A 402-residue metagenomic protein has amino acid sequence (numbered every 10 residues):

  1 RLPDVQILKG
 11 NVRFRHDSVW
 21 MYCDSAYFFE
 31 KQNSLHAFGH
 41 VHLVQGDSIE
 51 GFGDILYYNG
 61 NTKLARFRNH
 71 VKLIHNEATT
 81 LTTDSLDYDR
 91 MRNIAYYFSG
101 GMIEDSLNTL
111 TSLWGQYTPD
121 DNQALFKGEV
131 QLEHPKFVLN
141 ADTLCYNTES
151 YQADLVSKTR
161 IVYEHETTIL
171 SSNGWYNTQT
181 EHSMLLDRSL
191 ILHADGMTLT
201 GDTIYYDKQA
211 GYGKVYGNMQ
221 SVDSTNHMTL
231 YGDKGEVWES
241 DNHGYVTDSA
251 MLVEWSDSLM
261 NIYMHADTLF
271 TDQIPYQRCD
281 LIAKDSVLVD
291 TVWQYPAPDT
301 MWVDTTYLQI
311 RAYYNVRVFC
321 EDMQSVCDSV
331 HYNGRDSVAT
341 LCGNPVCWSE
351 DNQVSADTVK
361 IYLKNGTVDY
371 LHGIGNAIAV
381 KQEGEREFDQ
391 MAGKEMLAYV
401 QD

Functional and structural regions predicted by a protein language model:
R1-D402: N-terminal amphipathic/hydrophobic interface segments
